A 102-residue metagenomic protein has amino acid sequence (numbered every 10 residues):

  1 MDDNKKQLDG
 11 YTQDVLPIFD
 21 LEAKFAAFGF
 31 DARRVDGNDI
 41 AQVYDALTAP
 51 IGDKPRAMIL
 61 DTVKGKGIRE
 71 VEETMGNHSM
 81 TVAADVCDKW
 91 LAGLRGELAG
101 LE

Functional and structural regions predicted by a protein language model:
M1-E102: Glycine-rich ThDP/TPP pyrophosphate-binding loop and its adjacent helix/strand module within ThDP-dependent enzymes
